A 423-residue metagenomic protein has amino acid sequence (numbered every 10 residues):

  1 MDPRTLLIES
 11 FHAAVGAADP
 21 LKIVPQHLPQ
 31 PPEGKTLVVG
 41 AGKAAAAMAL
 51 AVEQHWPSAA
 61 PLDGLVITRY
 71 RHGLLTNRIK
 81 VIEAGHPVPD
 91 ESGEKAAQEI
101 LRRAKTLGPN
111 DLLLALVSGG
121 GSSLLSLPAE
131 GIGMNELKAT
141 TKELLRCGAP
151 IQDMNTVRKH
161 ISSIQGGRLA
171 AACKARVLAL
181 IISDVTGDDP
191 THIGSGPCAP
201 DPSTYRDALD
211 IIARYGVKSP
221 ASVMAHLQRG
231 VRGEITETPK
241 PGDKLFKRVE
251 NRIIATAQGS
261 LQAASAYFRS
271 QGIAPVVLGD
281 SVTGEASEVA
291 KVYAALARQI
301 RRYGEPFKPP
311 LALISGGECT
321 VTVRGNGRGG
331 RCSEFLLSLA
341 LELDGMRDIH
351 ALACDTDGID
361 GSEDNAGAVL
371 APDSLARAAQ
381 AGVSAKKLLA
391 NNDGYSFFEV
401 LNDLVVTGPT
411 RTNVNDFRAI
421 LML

Functional and structural regions predicted by a protein language model:
M1-L37, A46-A59, V88-P109, A255-G259 (+1 more regions): N-terminal glycine-/serine-/threonine-rich phosphate-binding loop
V39-G40, L65-T68, A115-G119, A179-V185 (+3 more regions): Short beta-strand segments
A51-A60, R78-K80, L101, K105 (+6 more regions): A glycine- and small-aliphatic-rich helix-loop capping segment at beta-alpha/alpha-beta transitions that lines
I67-P109, D153, V157-R158: Glycine-rich oxoanion-binding loops at beta->alpha junctions
K105-H192, P197-P200, G382, K386 (+5 more regions): Glycine-rich, mobile lid/loop segments that gate access to catalytic sites or pores
I132-A149, D201-G216, G325-A351: Gly/Ser/Thr-rich active-site loops/lids in small-molecule metabolic enzymes that frequently grip phosphoryl groups
P200-V292: Accessory alpha-helical/coil subdomains and C-terminal extensions that flank or cap enzyme catalytic cores
L336-L423: Internal helix-turn-beta structural module
